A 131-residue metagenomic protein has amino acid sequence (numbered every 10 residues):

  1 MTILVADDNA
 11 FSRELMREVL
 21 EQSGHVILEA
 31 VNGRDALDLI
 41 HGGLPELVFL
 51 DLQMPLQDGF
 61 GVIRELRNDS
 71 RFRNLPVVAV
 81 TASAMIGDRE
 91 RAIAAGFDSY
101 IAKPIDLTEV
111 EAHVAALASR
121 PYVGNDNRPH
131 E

Functional and structural regions predicted by a protein language model:
E14-Q22: Charged docking surfaces used in two-component/phosphorelay signaling
G24-V31, L39: Short hydrophobic/Thr-rich beta-strand motif most characteristic of the beta2 strand and flanking loop of CheY-like
G43-F49: Active-site beta3 strand of CheY-like receiver
D51, T81: Active-site residues of response regulator receiver
M54: Receiver (REC) domain active-site loop signature in two-component systems and cognate sites in sensor histidine kinases
I105-A115: C-terminal output helix
